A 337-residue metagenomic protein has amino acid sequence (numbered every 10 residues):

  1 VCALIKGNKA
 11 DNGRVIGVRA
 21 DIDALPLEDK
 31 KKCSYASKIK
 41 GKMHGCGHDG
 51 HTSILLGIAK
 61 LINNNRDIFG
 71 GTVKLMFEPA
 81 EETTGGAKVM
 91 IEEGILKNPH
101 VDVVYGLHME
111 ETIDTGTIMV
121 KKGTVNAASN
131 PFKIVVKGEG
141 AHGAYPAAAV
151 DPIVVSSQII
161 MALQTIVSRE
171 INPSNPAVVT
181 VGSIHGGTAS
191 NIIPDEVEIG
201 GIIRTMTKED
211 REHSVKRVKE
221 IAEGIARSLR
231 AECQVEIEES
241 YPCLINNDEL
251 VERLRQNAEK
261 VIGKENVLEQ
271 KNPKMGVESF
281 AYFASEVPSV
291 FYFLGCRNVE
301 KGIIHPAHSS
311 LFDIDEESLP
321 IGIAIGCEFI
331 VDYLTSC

Functional and structural regions predicted by a protein language model:
V1-H44, S53-L56, K60-F69: Acidic/His- and Gly-rich active-site-bordering loop/insert found across diverse amide/peptide-bond hydrolases
A3, V18, H48, L75 (+7 more regions): Divalent metal-coordination and catalytic microenvironments
I16, V103-Y105, V290-Y292: Hydrophobic/aromatic beta-strand patches that form the interior of the parallel beta-sheet core in alpha/beta enzyme
R19, F132-I134, F291-C296: Non-cysteine beta-strand/loop elements that form the S-adenosyl-L-methionine
D21-D23, A80, E110, E238-S240 (+1 more regions): Active-site beta-loop-alpha junctions enriched in small/polar residues
L25-L27, K31-M43, D49-G50, D67-P194 (+1 more regions): Histidine/acidic-residue-rich, glycine-tolerant segments that coordinate divalent metal ions
V154-C337: Metal-dependent amide/peptide-bond hydrolase catalytic core, centered on the "pita-bread" metallohydrolase fold
